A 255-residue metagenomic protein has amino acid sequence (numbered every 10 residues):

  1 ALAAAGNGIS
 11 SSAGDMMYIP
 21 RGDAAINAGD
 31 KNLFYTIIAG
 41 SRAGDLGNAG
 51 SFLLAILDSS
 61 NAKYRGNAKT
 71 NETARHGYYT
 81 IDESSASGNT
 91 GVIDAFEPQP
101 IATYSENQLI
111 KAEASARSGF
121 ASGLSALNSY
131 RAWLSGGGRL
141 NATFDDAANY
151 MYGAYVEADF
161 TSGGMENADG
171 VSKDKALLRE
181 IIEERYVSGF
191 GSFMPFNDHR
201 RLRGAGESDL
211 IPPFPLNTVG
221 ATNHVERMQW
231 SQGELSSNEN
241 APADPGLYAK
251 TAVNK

Functional and structural regions predicted by a protein language model:
A1-A39, A62-K255: Acidic/polar-rich alpha-helix caps and helix-coil junctions
N32-A55: His/Glu-based metal-binding/catalytic segments typifying zinc-dependent metallopeptidases
